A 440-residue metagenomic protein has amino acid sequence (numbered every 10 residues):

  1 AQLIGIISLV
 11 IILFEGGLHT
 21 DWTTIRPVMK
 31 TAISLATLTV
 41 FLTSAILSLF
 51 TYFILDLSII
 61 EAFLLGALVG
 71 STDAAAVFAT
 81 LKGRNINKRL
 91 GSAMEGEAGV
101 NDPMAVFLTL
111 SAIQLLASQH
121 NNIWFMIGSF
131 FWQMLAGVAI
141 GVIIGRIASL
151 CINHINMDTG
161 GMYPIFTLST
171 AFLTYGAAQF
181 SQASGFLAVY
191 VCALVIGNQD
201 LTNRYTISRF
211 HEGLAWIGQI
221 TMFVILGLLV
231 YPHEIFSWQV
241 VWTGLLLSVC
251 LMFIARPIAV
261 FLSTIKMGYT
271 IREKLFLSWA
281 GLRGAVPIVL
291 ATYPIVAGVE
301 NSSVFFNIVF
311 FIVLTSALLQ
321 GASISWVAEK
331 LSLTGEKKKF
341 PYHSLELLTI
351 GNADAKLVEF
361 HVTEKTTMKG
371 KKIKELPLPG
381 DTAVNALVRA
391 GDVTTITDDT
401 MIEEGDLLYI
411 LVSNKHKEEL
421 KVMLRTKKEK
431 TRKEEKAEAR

Functional and structural regions predicted by a protein language model:
A1-K337, G351-N352: Transmembrane helical cores of multi-pass secondary ion antiporters/exchangers
V77-T80, K372, L420: Hydrophobic side chains in well-ordered alpha-helices
T174-Y175, I312-V313, Y342-E346, K371: Glycine-rich, charged/polar anion/phosphate-binding loops that engage phosphate groups from diverse ligands
K330, D398-R440: Generic C-terminus detector
E336-L357, E429-R440: Long, charged amphipathic helices and adjacent flexible linkers at domain junctions
A355-K365: A short glycine-rich, His/Asp/Glu-containing loop-to-beta-strand
T363-H416: Cytosolic Rossmann-like ligand/nucleotide-binding regulatory domains
